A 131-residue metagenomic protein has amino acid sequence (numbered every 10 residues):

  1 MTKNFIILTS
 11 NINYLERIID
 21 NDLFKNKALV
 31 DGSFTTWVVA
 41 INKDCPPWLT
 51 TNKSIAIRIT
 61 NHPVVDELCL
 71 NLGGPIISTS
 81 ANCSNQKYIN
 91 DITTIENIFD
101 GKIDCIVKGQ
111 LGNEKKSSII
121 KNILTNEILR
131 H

Functional and structural regions predicted by a protein language model:
M1-H131: Active-site-adjacent structural elements in enzyme catalytic cores
